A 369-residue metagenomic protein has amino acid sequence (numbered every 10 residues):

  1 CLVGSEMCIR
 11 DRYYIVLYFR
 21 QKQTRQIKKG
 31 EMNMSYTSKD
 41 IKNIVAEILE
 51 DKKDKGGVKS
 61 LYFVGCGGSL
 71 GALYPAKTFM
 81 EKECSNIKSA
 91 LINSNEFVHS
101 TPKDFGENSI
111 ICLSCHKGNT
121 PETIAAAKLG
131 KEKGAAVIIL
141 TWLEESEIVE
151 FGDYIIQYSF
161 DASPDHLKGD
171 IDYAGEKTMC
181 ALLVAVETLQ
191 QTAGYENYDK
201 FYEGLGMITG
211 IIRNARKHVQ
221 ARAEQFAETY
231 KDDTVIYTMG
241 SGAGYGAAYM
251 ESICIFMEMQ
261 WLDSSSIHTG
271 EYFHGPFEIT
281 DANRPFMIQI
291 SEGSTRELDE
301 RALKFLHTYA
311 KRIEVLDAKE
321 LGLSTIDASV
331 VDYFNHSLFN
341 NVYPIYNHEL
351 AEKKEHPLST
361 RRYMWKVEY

Functional and structural regions predicted by a protein language model:
C1-D11: Single conserved hydrophobic/aromatic residue that forms the stacking wall/gate of nucleotide- or nucleobase-binding
D11-N33: Short, Lys/Arg-enriched N-terminal segments with co-localized hydrophobic residues within the first ~10-30 amino acids
S35-K59, D170, L182-I267, R362-Y369: Active-site phosphate/pyrophosphate-binding segments
G57-E196, Q289-E314: Glycine-rich phosphate-binding loops that contact phosphosugars or nucleotide phosphates
E144-Y154, P276-E278, L323-V330: Glycine-rich, charge-decorated loop segments at or immediately adjacent to ligand/cofactor-binding or catalytic sites
S241, G246-I313: Internal helical hairpin/lid segments
K319-L358: Structured C-terminal subdomain patch of bacterial secreted/periplasmic proteins
